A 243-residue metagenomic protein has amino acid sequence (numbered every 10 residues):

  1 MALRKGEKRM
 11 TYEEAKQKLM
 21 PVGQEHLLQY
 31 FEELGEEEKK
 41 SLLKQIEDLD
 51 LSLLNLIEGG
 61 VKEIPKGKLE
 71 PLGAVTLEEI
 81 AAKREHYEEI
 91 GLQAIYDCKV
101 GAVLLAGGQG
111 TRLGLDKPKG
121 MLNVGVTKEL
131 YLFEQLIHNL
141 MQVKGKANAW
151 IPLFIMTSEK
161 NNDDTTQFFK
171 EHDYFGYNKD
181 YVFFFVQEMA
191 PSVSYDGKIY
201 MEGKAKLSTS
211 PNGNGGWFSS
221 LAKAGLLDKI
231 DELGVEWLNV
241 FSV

Functional and structural regions predicted by a protein language model:
M1-R9: Short, Lys/Arg-enriched N-terminal segments with co-localized hydrophobic residues within the first ~10-30 amino acids
M10-E14: Charged, compositionally biased N-terminal leader segments and the immediate start of the first structured element
K16, L28, I90-G91: Short secondary-structure capping/turn segments at boundaries of alpha-helices and beta-strands
L19-A81: Low-complexity, highly charged intrinsically disordered N-terminal segments that act as targeting/localization
L77-G101, L115-V243: Domain-scale recognition of functional cores that engage charged ligands
A106-R112: Conserved adenylation A10 loop of the ANL superfamily
